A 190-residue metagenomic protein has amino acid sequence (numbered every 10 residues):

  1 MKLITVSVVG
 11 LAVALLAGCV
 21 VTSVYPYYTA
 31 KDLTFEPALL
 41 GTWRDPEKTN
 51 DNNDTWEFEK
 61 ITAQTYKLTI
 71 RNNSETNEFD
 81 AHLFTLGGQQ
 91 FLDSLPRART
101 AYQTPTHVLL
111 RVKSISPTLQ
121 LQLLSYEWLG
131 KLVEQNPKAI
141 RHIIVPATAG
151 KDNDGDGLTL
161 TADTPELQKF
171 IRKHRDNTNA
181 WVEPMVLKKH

Functional and structural regions predicted by a protein language model:
M1-T5: Positively charged n-region of N-terminal signal peptides that target proteins for export
L15-G18: C-terminal motif of bacterial Sec signal peptides marking the signal peptidase cleavage site
V20-A38, P46-T55, I61-H190: Calycin-type beta-barrel ligand-binding domains and close structural analogs
